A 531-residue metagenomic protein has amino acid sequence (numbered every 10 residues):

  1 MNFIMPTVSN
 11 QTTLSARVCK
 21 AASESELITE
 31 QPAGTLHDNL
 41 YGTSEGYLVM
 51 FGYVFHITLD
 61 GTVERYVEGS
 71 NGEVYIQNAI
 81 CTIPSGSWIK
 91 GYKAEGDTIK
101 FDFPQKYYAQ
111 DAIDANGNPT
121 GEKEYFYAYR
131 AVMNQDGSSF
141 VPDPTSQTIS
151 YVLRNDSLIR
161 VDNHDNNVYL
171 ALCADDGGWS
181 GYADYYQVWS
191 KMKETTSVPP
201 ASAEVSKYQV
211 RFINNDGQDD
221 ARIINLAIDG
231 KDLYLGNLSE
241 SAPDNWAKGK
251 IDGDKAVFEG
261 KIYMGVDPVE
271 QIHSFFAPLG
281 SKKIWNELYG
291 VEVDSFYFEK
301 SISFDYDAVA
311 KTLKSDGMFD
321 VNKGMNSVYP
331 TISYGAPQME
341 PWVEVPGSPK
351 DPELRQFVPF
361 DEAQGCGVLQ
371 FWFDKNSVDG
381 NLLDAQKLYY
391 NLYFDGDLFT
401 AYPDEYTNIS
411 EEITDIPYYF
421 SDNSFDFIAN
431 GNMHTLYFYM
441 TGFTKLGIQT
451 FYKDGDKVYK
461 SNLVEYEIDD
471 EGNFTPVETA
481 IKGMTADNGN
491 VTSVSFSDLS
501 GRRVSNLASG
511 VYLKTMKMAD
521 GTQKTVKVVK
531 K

Functional and structural regions predicted by a protein language model:
F3-V8, T12-L36, L59-G61, N163-S206 (+1 more regions): Edge beta-strand at a domain terminus
R17-I57, I76-I80, K193-I223, L235-N237 (+1 more regions): Tryptophan-anchored aromatic micro-motifs
I57-D143, I228-F296: Predominantly extracellular/secreted and cell-surface proteins with exposed, flexible low-complexity segments
V345-G380, G472: Pro/Thr/Ser/Gly-rich low-complexity, intrinsically disordered linker/stalk tracts
C366-I413: Solvent-exposed loop/turn segments flanking beta-strands in beta-repeat/beta-sandwich domains
Y437-K457: Beta-strand-rich modules
G455-T475: Extracellular fibronectin type III
P476-K531: C-terminal outer-membrane/trafficking sorting elements
